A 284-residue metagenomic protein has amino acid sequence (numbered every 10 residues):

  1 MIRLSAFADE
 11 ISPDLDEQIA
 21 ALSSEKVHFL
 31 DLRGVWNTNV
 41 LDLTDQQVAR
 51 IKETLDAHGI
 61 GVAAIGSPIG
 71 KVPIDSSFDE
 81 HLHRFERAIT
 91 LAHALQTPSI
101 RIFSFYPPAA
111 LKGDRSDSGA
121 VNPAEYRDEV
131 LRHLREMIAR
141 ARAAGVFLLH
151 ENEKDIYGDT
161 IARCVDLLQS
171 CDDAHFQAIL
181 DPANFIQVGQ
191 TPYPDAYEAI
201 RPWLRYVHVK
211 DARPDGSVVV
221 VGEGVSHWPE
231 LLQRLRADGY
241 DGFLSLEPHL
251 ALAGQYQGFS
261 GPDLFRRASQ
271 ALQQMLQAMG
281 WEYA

Functional and structural regions predicted by a protein language model:
M1-H28, A49-K52, D56, T90 (+4 more regions): Histidine-acidic metal/acid-base catalytic patches
M1-S5, V62-V72, P107-D117: N-terminal small/glycine-rich loop or linker at the start of catalytic domains across soluble metabolic enzymes
E10-S12, G34-W36, P68-K71, S104-P108 (+4 more regions): Active-site-proximal loop/turn and secondary-structure-junction residues that shape catalytic pockets, frequently
P13-A20, A57, I74-A178, Q187 (+1 more regions): Active-site acidic/histidine proton-transfer and metal-coordination neighborhood in alpha/beta enzyme cores
L32, V62-S67, P98-F105, L148-E151 (+1 more regions): Short beta-strand segments at enzyme active-site cores
L32-K52, F105-L111: Glycine-rich, proline-tolerant flexible connector loops at the mouths of alpha/beta enzymes
W36-N39, K71-D75, P108-G113, A120 (+3 more regions): A short acidic, helix-capping loop that chelates divalent metal ions and anchors anionic groups
L41-V48, S76-D79, Q255: Metal-dependent catalytic neighborhoods of phosphoester/phosphodiester hydrolases
